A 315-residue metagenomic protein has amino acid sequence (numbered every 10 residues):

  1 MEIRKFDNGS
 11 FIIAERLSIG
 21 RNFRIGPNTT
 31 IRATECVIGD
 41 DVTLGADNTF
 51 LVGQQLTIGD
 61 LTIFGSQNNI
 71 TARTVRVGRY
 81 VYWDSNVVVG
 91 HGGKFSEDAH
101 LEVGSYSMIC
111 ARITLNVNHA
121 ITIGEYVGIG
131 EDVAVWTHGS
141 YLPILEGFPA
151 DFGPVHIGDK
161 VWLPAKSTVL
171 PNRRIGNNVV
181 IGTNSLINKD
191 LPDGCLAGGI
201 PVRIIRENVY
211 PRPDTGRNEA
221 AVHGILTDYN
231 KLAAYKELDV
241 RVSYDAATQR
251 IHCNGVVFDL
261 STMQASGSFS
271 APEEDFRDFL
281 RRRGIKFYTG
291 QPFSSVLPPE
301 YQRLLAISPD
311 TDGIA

Functional and structural regions predicted by a protein language model:
M1-S10, A14-L17, R21-N22, D41 (+2 more regions): Terminal amphipathic alpha-helical/low-complexity segments used for targeting or macromolecular assembly
S18, G26-R173, I200-P201, E207-V209: Flexible, glycine/small-residue-enriched loop-and-beta-strand segment within the central core of proteins
H119, N177, D193: Short coil/turn segments at beta-strand junctions that form active-site/ligand-binding loops
E131, T183, D193: Residues that flank catalytic or metal-binding motifs in active/ligand-binding sites
R173, S185, L191: Short beta-to-alpha loop/turn elements within the nucleotide-binding domains of ABC transporters
N178-G182: Canonical bilayer-spanning transmembrane alpha-helix
K189-G194, P201-I205: Contiguous mid-protein beta-loop-alpha structural module that forms a pocket-lining wall or clamp of enzyme active
